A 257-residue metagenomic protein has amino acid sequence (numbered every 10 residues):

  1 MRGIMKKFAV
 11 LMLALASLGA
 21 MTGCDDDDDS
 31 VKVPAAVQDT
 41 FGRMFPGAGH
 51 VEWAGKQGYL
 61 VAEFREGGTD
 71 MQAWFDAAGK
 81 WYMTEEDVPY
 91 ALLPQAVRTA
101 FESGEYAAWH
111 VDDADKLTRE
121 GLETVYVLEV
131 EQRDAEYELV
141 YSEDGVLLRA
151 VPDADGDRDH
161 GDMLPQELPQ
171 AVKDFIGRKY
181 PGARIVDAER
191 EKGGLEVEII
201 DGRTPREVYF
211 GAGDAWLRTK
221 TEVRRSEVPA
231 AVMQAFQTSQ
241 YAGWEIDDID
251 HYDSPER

Functional and structural regions predicted by a protein language model:
M1-L11: Bacterial N-terminal signal peptides that target proteins for export
R2, K32-R257: First exposed extracellular module after export/assembly in secreted or surface-exposed proteins
A14-L15: Short, linear, compositionally biased motifs with a strong N-terminal bias
G19-G23: C-terminal motif of bacterial Sec signal peptides marking the signal peptidase cleavage site
D25-D27: Bacterial signal peptide processing site
